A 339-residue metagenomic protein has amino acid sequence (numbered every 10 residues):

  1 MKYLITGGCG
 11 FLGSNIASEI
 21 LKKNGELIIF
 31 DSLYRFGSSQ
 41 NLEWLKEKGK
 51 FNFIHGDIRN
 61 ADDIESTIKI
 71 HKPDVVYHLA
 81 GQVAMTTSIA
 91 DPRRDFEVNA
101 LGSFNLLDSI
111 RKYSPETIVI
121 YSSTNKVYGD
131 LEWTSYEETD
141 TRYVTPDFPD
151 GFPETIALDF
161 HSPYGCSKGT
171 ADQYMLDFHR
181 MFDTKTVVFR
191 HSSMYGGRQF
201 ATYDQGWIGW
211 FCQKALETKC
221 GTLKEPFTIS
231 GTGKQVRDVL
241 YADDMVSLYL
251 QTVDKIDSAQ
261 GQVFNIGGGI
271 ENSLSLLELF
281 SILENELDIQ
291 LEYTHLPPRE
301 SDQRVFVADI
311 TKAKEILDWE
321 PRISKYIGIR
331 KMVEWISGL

Functional and structural regions predicted by a protein language model:
M1-M194, Q199, W319: N-terminal Rossmann-like NAD(P)+-binding domain of SDR-like oxidoreductases, especially those catalyzing
I16-E19, G56, L216-L339: C-terminal substrate-binding subdomain of Rossmann-fold SDR/epimerase-dehydratase oxidoreductases
S38-N41, A84, W207, F211 (+2 more regions): Activation loop
R59, A90, V98-L101, T155 (+8 more regions): Residue-level signal for the nucleotide or nucleotide-sugar donor/cofactor binding architecture
I89, Y121-S122, V188, A201-Q205 (+3 more regions): Non-catalytic, surface-exposed connector residues within folded enzymatic/regulatory domains
L131-G151, P163, G169, Q173-V253 (+1 more regions): NAD(P)-dependent short-chain dehydrogenase/reductase
